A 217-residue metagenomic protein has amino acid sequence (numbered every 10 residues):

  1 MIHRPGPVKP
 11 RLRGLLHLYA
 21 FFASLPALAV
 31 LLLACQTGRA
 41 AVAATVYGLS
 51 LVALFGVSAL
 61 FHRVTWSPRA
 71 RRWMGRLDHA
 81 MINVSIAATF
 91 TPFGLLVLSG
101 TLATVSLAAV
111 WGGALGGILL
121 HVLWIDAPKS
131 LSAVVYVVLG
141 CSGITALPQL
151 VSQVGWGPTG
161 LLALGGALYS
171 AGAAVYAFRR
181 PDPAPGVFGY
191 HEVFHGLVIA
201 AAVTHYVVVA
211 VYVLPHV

Functional and structural regions predicted by a protein language model:
M1-V217: Multi-pass alpha-helical transmembrane bundles in non-GPCR membrane proteins that perform intramembrane catalysis
